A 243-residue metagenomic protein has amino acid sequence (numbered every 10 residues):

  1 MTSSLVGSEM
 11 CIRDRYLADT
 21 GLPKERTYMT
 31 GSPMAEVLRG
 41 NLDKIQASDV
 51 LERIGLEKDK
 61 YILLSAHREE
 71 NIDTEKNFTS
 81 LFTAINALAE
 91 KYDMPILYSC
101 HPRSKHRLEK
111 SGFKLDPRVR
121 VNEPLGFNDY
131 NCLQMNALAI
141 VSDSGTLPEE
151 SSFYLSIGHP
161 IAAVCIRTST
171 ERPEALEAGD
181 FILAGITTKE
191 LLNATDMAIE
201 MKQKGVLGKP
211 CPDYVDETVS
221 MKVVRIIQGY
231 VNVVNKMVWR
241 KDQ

Functional and structural regions predicted by a protein language model:
M1-G7, I12: Single conserved hydrophobic/aromatic residue that forms the stacking wall/gate of nucleotide- or nucleobase-binding
R15-P33, L38: Helix-loop-beta element that forms the nucleotide-linked donor phosphate-binding surface in glycosyltransferases
Y28-M29, R120-P124, I182-T187: Short acidic-hydrophobic, aromatic-tinged amphipathic segments that line or gate anion-handling sites
I45-N136, K241: Donor-nucleotide binding loops and adjacent catalytic segments primarily of GT-B fold Leloir glycosyltransferases
Y130-A175: A donor-sugar binding/catalytic signature common to diverse glycosyltransferases and related nucleotide-sugar
R172-A198, G208-S220: Change "using UDP/GDP/dTDP sugars" to "using nucleotide sugars
E200-Q243: C-terminal amphipathic helix plus adjacent low-complexity, charged tail appended to glycosyltransferase catalytic
